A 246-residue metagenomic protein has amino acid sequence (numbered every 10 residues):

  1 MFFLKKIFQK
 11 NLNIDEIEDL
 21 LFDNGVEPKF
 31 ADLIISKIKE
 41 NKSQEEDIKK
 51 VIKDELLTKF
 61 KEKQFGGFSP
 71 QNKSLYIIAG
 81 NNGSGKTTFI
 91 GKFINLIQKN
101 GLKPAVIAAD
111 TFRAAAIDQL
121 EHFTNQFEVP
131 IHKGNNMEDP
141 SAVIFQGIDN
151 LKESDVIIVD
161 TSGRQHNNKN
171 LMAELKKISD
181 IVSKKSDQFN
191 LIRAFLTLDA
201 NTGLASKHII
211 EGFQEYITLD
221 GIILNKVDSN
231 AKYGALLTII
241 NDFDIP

Functional and structural regions predicted by a protein language model:
F2-T111, A116-T161: Primarily NTPase-proximal linker/entry elements flanking Walker-type ATP/GTP-binding cores
P140-N150, H166-P246: Conserved catalytic-core segment of NTP-binding enzymes
